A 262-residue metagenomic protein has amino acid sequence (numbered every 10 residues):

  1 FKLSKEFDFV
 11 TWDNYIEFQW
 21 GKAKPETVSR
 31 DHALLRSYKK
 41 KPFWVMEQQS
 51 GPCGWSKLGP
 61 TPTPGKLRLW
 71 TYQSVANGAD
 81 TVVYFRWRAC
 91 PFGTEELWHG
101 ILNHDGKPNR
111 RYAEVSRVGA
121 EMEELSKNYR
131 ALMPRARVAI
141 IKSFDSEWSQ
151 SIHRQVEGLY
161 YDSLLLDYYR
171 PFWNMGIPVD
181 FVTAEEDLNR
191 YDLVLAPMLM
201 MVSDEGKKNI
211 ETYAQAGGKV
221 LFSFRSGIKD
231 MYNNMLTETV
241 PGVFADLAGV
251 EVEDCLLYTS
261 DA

Functional and structural regions predicted by a protein language model:
S4-S260: Carbohydrate-binding surfaces of carbohydrate-active enzymes
